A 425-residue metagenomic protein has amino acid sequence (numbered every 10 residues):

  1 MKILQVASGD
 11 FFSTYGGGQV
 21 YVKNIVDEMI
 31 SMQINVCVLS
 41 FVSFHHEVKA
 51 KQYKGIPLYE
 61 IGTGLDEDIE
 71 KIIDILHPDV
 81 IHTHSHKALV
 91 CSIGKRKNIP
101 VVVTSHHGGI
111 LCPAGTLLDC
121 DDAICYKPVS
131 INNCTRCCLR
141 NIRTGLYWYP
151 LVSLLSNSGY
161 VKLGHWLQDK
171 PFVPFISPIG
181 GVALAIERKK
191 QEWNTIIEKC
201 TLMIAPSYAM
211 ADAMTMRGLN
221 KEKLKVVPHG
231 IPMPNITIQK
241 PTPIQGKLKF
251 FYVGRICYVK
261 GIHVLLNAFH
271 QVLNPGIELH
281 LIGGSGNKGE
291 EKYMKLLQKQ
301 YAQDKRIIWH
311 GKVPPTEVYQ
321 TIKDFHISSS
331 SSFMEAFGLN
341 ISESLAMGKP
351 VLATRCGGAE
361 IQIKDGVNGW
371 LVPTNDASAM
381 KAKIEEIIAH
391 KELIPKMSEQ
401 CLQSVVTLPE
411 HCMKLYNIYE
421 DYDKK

Functional and structural regions predicted by a protein language model:
V20, C257-Q271, S378: A conserved mid-protein helix/loop that constitutes part of the nucleotide-sugar donor-binding site
F41-S43, V253, E278-K295, G311: Glycosyltransferase donor-sugar binding loop
M294-T316: Nucleotide-activated donor-binding/catalytic signature segment of Leloir-type glycosyltransferases, i.e., the conserved
K312-V313, Q320-F325: Short alpha-helical donor nucleotide-sugar binding micro-motif in glycosyltransferases
F333: Aromatic "clamp/platform" in nucleotide-sugar-dependent glycosyltransferases that forms part of the donor/acceptor
P350-A353: Short hydrophobic beta-strand element within catalytic cores of glycosyltransferases and related nucleotide-activated
D365-G366, W370-A377, E386-K391: Conserved acidic donor-binding segment of nucleotide-sugar-dependent glycosyltransferases
A379, E386, L393-T407, K414-N417: A short, well-ordered alpha-helix in the C-terminal region of glycosyltransferases
